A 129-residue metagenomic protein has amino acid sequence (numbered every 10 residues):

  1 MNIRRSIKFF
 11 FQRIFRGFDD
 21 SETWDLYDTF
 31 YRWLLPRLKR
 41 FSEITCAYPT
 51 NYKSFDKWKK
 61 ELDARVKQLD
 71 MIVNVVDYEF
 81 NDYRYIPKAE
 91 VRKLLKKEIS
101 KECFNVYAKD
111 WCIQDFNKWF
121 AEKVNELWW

Functional and structural regions predicted by a protein language model:
M1-E126: Long, non-globular targeting/processing and low-complexity regions
